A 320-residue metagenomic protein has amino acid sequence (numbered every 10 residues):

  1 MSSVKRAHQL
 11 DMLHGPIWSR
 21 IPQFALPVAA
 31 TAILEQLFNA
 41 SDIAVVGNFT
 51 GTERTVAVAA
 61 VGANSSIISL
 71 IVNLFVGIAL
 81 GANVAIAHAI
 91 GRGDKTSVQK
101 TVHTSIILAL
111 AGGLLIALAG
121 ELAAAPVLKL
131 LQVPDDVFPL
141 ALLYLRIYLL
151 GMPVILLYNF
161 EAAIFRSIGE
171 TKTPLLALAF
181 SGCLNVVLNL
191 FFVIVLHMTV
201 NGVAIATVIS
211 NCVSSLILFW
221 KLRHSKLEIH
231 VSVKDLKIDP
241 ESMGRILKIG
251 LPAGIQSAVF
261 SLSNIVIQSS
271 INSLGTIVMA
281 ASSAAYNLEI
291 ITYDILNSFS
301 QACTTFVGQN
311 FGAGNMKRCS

Functional and structural regions predicted by a protein language model:
M1-A25, I86-G151, V195-L251, V307-S320: Short alpha-helical transmembrane segments in multi-pass integral membrane proteins
P22, L26, F38, I78 (+8 more regions): Residue-level signal for transmembrane alpha-helical positions in Major Facilitator Superfamily
F24, V28-A32, S69, A109 (+8 more regions): Residue-level signature of transmembrane alpha-helical cores of multipass secondary-active transporters and flippases
V28, A32, A44, V84 (+12 more regions): Transmembrane alpha-helix boundary and packing residues in multipass membrane permease domains and related
I33, L37-A59, L128-D135, F191-M198 (+3 more regions): Helix-terminus/linker motif at the lipid-water interface of multi-pass membrane proteins
V58-L118, I155-P174, A281-S320: Small-residue-rich hydrophobic transmembrane alpha-helices
I68, G112, F180-N185, A206-S214 (+1 more regions): Transmembrane alpha-helical core residues of multi-pass small-molecule transporters, especially secondary transporters
N185-N189, S215-F219, I291-D294: Hydrophobic transmembrane alpha-helices of multi-pass small-molecule transporters
